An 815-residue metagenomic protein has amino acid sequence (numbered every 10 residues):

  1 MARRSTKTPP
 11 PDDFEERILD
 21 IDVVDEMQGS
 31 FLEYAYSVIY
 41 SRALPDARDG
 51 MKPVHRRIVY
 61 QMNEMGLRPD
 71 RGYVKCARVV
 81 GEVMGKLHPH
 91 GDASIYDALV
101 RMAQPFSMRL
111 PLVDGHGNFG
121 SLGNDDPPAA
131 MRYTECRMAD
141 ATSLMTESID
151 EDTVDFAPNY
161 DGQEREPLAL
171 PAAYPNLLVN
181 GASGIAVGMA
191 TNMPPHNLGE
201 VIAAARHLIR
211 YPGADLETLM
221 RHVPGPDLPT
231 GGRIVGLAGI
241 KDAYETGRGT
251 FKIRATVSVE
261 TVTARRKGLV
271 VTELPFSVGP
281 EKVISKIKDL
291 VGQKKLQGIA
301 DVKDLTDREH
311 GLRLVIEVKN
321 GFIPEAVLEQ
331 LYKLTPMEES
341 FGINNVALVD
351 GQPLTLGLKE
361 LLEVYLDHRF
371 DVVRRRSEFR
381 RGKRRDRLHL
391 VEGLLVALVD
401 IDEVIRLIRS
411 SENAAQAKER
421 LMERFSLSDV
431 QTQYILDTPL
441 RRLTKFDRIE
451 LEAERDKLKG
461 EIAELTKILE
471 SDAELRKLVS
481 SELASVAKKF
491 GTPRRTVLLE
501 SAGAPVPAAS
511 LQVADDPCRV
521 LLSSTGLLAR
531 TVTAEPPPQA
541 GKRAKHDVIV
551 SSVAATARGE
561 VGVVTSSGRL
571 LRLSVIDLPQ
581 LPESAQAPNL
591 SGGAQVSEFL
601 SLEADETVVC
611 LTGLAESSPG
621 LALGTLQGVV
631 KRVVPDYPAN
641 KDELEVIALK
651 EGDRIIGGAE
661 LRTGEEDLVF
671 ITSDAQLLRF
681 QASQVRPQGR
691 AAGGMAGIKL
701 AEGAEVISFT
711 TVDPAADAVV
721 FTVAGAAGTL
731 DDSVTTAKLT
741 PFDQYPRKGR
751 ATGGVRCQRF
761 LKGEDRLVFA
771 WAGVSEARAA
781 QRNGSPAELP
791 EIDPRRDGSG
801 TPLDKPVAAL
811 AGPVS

Functional and structural regions predicted by a protein language model:
M1-T250, E309, R313-V315: Catalytic phosphate-handling regions of large nucleic-acid enzymes and associated NTPases
A2-T6, F14-E16, V23, A182-S183 (+1 more regions): C-terminal interaction appendages of subunits in large macromolecular complexes
